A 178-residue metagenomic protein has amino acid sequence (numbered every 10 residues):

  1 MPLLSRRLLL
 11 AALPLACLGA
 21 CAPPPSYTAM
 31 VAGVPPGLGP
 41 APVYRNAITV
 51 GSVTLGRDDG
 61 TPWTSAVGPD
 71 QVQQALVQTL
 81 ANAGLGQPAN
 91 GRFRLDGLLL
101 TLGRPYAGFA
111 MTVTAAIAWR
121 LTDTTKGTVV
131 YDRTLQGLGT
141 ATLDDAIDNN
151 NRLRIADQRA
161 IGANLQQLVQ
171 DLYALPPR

Functional and structural regions predicted by a protein language model:
P2, G19-Q74, L172-R178: A structural "domain/chain start" motif
R6-L13, C21: N-terminal export leaders
A22-M30, A83-D132, Q136-I155: Surface-exposed short loop/turn segments
T64, G68, V72, M111-V113 (+1 more regions): Extracytoplasmic/periplasmic, Sec-exported soluble proteins
P69, Q73, V77-L80, L99 (+2 more regions): Extracytoplasmic/secreted envelope proteins and their assembly/folding machinery, especially bacterial periplasmic
L76-G84, G103, T125, L168 (+2 more regions): Sec/Tat-exported extracytoplasmic proteins
D145-R178: Compositionally biased, intrinsically disordered linkers/stalks adjacent to structured regions
